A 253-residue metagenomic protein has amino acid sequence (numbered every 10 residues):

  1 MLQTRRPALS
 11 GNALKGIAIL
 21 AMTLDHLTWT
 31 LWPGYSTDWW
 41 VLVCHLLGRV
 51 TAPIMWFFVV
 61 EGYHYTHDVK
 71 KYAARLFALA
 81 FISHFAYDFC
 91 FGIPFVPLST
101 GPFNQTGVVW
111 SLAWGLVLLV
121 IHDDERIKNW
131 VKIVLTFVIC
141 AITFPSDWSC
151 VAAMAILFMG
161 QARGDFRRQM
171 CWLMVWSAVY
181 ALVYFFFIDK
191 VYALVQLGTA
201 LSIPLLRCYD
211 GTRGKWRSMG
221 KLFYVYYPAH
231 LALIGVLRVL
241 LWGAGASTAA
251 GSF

Functional and structural regions predicted by a protein language model:
M1-F253: Alpha-helical transmembrane segments and their immediate juxtamembrane cytosolic regions
